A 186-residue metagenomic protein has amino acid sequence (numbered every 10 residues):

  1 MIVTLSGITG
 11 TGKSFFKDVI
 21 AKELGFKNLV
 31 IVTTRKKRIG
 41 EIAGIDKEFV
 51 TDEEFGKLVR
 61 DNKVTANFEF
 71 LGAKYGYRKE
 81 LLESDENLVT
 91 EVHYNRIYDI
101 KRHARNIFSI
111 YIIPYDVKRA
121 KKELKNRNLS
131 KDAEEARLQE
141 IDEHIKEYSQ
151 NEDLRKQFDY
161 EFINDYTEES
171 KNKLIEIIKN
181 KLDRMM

Functional and structural regions predicted by a protein language model:
L5: Hydrophobic anchor at the beta1->P-loop junction of P-loop NTPases
I8: P-loop (Walker A) phosphate-binding loop of NTP-binding proteins
K13-S14: Walker A/P-loop
K22-V30: Post-Walker A helix-loop "phosphate-sensing" segment adjacent to the P-loop in P-loop NTPases
T33-L88, Y94: ATP-dependent small-molecule kinase phosphotransfer cores that center on conserved nucleotide phosphate-binding segments
V89-H93, R102-N126: Conserved phosphate-donor/acceptor-positioning beta-strand/loop module used by diverse small-molecule
L129-I177: Small-molecule kinase domains that catalyze NTP-dependent phosphoryl transfer to phosphate-bearing small molecules
